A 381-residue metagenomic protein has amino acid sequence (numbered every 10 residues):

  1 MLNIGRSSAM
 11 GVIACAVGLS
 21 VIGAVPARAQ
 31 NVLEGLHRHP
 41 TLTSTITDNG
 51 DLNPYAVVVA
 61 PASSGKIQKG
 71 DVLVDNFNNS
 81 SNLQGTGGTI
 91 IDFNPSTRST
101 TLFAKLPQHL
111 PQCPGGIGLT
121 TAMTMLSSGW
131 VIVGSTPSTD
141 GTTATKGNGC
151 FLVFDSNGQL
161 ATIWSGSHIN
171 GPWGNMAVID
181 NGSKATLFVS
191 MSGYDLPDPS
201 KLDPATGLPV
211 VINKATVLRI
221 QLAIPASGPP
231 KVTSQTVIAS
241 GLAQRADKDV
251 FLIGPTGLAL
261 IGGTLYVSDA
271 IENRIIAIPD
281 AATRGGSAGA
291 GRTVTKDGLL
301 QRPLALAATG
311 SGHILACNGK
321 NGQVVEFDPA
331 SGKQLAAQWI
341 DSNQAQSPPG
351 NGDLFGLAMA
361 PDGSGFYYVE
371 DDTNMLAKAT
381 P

Functional and structural regions predicted by a protein language model:
G11-V21: Bacterial N-terminal signal peptides
G23-A29: Sec/Tat signal peptide C-region and signal peptidase I cleavage site
N31-G50, P95-I117, L152-P172, A223-V250 (+2 more regions): Surface-exposed loop and turn segments in beta-propeller and other repeat-based domains that flank or scaffold
I46-G70, G85-G87, P107-V131, P137 (+6 more regions): Beta-rich, blade/repeat-based domains predominating in secreted/periplasmic proteins but also intracellular
F77-N79, S135-S138, K146, S190-Y194 (+7 more regions): Short loop/turn segments immediately following the C-termini of beta-strands
N82, I90, D140, F151 (+5 more regions): Structural signal for beta-propeller blades
G87-S96, K146-G158, G207, V211-A223: Beta-propeller blade signature
L265-Y266, A270-R274, T293-D341: Loop/turn-rich, solvent-exposed surfaces of beta-rich toroidal or solenoidal domains
